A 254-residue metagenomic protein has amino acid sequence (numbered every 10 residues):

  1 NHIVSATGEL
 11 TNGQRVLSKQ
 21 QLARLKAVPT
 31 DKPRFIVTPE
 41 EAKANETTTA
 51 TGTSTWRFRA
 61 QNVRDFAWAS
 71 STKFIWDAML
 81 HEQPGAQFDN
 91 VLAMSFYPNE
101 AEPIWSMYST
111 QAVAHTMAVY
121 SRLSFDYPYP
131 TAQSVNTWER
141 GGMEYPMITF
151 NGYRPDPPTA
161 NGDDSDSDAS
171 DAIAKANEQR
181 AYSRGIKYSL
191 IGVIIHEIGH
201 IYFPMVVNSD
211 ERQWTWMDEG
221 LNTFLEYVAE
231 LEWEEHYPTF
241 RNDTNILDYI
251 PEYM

Functional and structural regions predicted by a protein language model:
N1-P130, T159-N161, S165-D168: Acidic/His-enriched low-complexity segments
F58, F96-M254: Hydrophobic alpha-helical and helix-loop surface patches within well-folded domains that function as non-catalytic
